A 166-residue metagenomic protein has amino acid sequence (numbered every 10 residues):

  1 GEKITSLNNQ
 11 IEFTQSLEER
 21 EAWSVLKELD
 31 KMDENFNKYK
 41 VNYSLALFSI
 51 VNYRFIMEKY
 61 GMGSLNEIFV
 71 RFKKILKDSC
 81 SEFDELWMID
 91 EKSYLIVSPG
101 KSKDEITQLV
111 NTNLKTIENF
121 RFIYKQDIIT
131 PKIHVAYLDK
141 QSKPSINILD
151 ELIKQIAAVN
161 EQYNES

Functional and structural regions predicted by a protein language model:
G1-L7, E105-L109, K115-N119, N147 (+2 more regions): Regulatory sensory/coupling modules that transmit signals to nucleotide-handling catalytic cores
K3-Q10, F55-K59, I96: A broad, low-specificity signal for short, low-complexity segments enriched in glycine/proline and polar/charged
L7, F13-S16, K132, D139 (+1 more regions): Flexible, glycine/charge-rich interdomain/linker segments that couple and regulate nucleotide signaling catalytic cores
E12-D33, N37-L45, V51-K77, W87-E91 (+3 more regions): Conserved long alpha-helical elements within nucleotide-processing catalytic cores of c-di-GMP signaling and class III
K40-S44, E85-L86, I128-H134, S166: Residues at or immediately flanking beta-strands
V51, S81, L95: Basic amphipathic recognition helices
D78-F83, K115-Q126, V159, Y163: Short catalytic/binding micro-motifs of nucleotide second-messenger systems
M88-P99, T116, F120-Q155: A short glycine-enriched loop-to-beta-strand structural element that forms part of the catalytic core of nucleotide
